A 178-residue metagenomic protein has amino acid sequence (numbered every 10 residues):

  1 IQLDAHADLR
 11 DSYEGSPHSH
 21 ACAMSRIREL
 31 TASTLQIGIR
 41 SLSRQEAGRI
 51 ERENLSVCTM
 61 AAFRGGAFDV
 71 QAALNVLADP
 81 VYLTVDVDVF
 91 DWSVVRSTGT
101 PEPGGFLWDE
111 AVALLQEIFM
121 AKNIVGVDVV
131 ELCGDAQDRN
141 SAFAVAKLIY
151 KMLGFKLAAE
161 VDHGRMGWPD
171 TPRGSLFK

Functional and structural regions predicted by a protein language model:
I1-K178: Conserved alpha-helical scaffold segments that buttress catalytic/binding sites
